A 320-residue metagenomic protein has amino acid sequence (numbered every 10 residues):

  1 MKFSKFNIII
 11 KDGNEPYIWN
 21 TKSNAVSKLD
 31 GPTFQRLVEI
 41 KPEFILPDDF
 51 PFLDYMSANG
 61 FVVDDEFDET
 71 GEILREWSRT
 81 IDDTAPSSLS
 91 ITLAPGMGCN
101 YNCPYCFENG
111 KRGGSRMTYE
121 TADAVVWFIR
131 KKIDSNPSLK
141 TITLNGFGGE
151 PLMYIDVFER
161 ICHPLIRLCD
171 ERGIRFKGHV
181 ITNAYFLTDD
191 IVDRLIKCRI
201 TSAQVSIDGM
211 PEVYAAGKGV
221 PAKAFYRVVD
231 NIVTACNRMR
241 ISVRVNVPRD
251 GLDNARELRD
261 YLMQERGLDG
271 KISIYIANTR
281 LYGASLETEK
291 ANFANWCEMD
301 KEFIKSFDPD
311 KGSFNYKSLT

Functional and structural regions predicted by a protein language model:
M1-S4, T320: Structured beta-strand/loop patches that form or line metal/cofactor-binding pockets in enzymes
F3-S23, S27-K28, F50-T92, P137: N-terminal [4Fe-4S]-dependent radical SAM core
S23-N24, P151, Y185-F186, M210 (+2 more regions): Short, solvent-exposed loop/turn segments at secondary-structure junctions
K28-F44: Short amphipathic alpha-helical recognition elements used for nucleic-acid or partner binding across transcription
L74-T201: Conserved alpha-helical substructure of the radical SAM core
L144-G146, V180, V205, V243 (+1 more regions): Buried hydrophobic side chains on well-structured beta-strands
V192-P211, K271-T279: Non-cysteine beta-strand/loop elements that form the S-adenosyl-L-methionine
A216-T320: Radical SAM enzyme [4Fe-4S]-AdoMet core and its adjacent flexible, acidic and glycine-rich loops/tails across
